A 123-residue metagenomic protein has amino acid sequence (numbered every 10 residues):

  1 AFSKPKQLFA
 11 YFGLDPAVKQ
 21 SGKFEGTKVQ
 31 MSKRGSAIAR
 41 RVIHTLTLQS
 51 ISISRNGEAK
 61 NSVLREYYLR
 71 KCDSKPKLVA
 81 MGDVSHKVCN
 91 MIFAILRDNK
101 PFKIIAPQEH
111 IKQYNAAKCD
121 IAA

Functional and structural regions predicted by a protein language model:
A1-D73, K77: Phosphate-backbone recognition surface of nucleic-acid-processing proteins
K23-F24, V63-A123: Low-complexity, acidic/Ser/Thr- and charged residue-rich accessory regions of DNA metabolism proteins
